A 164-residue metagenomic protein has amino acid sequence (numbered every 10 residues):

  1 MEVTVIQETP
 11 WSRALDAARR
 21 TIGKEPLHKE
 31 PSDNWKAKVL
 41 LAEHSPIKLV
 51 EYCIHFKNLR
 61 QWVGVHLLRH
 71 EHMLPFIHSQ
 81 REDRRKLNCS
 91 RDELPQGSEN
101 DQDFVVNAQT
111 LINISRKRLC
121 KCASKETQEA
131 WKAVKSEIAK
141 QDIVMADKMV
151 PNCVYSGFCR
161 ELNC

Functional and structural regions predicted by a protein language model:
M1-C164: Family-specific signature for flavin-dependent thymidylate synthase
